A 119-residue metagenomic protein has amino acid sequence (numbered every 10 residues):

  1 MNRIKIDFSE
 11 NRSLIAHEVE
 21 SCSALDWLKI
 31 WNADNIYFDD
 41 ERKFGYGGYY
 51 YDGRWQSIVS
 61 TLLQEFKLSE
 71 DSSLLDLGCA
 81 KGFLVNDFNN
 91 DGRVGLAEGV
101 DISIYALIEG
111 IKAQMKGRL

Functional and structural regions predicted by a protein language model:
M1-L119: Conserved N-terminal segment of class I S-adenosyl-L-methionine
